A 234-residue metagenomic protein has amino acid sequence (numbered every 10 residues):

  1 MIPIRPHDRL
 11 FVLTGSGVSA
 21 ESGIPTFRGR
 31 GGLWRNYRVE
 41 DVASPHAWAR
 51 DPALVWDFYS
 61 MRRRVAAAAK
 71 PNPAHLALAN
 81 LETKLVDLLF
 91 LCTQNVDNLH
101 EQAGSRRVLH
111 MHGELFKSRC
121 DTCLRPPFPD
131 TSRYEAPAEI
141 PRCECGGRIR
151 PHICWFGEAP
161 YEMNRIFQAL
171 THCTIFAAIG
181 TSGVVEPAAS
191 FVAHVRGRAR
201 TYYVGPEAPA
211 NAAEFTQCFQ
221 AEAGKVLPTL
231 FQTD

Functional and structural regions predicted by a protein language model:
M1-D234: Conserved catalytic core of sirtuin-type NAD+-dependent deacylases
